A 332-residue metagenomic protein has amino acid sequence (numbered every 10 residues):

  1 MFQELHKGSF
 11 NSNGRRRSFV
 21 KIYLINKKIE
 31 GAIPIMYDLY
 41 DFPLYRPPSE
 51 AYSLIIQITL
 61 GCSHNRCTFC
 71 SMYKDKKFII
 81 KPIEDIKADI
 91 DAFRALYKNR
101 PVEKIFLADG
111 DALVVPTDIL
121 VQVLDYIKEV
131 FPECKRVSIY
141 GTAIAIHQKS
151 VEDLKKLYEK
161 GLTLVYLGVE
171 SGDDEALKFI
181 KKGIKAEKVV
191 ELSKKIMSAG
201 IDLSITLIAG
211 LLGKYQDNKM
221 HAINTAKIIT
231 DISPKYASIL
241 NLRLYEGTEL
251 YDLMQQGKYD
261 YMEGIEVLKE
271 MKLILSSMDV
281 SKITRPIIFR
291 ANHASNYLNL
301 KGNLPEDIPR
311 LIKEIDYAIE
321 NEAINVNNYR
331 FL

Functional and structural regions predicted by a protein language model:
K21-E50, K227-L332: Auxiliary Fe-S-binding modules of radical SAM enzymes
D41-A88: Canonical Radical SAM [4Fe-4S] cluster-binding loop centered on the CxxxCxxC motif and its immediate flanking residues
L54, I105, V137-I139, V165-L167 (+3 more regions): Hydrophobic faces of well-ordered beta-strands that scaffold small-molecule active sites in alpha/beta enzyme cores
C62, C70, L107, L167 (+1 more regions): Conserved, mostly hydrophobic/aromatic
D75, G110-A112, Y140-I144, E170-G172 (+3 more regions): Active-site beta-loop-alpha junctions enriched in small/polar residues
A95-D202: Conserved SAM/AdoMet-binding glycine-rich loop
I144, G172-A176, I196-H221, L240-E246 (+1 more regions): Conserved strand-turn element in the central/C-terminal portion of the radical SAM core barrel that lines
D153, Y215-I229: Catalytic cores of alpha/beta
